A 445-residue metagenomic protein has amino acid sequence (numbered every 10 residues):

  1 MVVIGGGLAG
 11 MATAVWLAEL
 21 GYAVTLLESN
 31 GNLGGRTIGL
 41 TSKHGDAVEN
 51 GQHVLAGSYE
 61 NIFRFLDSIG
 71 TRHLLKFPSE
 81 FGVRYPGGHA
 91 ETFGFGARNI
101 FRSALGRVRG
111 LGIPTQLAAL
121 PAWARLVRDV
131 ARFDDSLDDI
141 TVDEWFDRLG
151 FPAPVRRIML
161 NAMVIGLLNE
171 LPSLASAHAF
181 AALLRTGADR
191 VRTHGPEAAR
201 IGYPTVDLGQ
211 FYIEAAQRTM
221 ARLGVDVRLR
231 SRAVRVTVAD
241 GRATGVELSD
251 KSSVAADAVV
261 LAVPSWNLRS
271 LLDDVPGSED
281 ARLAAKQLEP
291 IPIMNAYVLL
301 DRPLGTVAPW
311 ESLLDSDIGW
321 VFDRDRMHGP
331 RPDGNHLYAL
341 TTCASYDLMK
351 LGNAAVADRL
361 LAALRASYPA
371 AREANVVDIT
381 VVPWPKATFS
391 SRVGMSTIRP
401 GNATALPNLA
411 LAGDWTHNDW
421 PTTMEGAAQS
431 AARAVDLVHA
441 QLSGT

Functional and structural regions predicted by a protein language model:
M1-L26: N-terminal Rossmann-like FAD-binding beta1-loop-alpha1 element of flavoenzymes
A9, N32, W266: Conserved Rossmann-like nucleotide-cofactor binding loop
A18-K43: Glycine-rich FAD pyrophosphate-binding loop
I38-G57, L126-V130: Glycine-rich active-site loop/strand segments that organize a redox cofactor
I62-F63, D67-S68, R72-D189: Mobile amphipathic helical/loop "lid" adjacent to a hydrophobic cofactor/ligand pocket
F95-G96, V321-T445: Conserved flavin/dinucleotide-binding core of flavoenzymes
R185-S249: Helical element adjacent to the flavin cofactor pocket in flavoenzyme catalytic cores
S231-A354, A362-A363, S367, A371: Mid-domain catalytic core of redox enzymes that form a hydrophobic substrate pocket/lid adjacent to a catalytic redox
